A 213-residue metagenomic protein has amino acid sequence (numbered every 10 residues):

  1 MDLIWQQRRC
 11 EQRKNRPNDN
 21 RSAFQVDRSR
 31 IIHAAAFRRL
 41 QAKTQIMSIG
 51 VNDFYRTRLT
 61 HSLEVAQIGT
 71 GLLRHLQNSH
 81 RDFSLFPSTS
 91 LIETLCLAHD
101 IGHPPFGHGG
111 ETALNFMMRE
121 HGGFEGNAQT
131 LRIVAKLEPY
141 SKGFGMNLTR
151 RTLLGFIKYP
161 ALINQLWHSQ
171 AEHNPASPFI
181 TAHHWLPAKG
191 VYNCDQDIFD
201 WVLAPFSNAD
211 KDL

Functional and structural regions predicted by a protein language model:
M1-N20, I32-K43, L63, Q67-I68 (+2 more regions): Sequence-structural signature of the catalytic-core scaffold of metal-dependent phosphohydrolases that act on
K43-N52: A short small-residue
R56-L59: Low-complexity, highly charged intrinsically disordered N-terminal segments that act as targeting/localization
